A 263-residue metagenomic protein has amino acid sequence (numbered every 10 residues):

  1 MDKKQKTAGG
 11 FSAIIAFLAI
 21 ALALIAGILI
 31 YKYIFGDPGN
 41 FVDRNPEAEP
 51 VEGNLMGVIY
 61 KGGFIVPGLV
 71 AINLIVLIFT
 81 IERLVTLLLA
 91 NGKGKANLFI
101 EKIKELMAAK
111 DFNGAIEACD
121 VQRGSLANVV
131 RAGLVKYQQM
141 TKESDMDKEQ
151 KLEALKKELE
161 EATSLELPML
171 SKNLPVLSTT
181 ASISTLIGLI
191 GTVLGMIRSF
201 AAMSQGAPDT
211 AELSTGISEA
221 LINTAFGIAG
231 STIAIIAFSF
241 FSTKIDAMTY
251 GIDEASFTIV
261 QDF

Functional and structural regions predicted by a protein language model:
M1-L89, F240, V260-F263: Hydrophobic alpha-helical signal-anchor/transmembrane segments
G10, E52-I65, E160-S184, T210-I222: Alpha-helical membrane-interface segments at transmembrane helix boundaries
A13-Y33, A71, S171-A202, E219-F240: Bilayer-spanning, highly hydrophobic alpha-helical transmembrane segments
F41-E49, A201-S214: Membrane-interfacial helix-loop-helix connectors in multipass membrane proteins
G63, L77, A115, V130 (+3 more regions): Residue-level signature of catalytic and energy-coupling elements of molecular machines, predominantly ATP/GTP-dependent
G68, I116-C119, V193: Hydrophobic alpha-helical membrane segments of integral membrane proteins
F79, V85, N91-S184, A201 (+1 more regions): Predominantly long cytosolic amphipathic alpha-helical stalk/bundle segments
S204, P208-F263: Channel- or pocket-lining gating/hinge segments that regulate access to a cavity or pore
